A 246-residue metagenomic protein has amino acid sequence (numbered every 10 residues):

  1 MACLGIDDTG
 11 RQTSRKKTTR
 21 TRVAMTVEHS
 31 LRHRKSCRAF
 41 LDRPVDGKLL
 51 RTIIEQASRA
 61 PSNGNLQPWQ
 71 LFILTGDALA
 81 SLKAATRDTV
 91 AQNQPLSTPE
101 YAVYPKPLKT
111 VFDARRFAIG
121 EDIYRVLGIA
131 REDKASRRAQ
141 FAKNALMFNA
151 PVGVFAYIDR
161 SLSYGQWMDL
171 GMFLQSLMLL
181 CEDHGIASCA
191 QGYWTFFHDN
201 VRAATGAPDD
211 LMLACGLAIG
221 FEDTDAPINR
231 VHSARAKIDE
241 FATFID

Functional and structural regions predicted by a protein language model:
A2-D246: Acidic, surface-exposed loops and disordered segments
